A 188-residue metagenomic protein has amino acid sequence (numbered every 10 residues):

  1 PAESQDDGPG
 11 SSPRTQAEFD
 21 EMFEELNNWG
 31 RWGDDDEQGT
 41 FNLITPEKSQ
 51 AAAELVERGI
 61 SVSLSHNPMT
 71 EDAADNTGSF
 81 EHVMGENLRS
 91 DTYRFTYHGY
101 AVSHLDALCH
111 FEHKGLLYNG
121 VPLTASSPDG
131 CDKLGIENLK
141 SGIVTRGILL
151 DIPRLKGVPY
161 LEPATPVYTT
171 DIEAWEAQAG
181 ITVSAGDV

Functional and structural regions predicted by a protein language model:
A2-V188: Active-/binding-site microenvironments in catalytic and ligand-binding cores
